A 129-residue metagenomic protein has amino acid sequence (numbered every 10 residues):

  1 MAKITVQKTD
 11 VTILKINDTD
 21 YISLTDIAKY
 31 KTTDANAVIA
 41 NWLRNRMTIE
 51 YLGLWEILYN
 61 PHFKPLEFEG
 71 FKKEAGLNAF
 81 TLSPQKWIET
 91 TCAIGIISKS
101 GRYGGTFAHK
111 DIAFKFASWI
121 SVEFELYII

Functional and structural regions predicted by a protein language model:
M1-I129: An anion-engaging/catalytic patch
